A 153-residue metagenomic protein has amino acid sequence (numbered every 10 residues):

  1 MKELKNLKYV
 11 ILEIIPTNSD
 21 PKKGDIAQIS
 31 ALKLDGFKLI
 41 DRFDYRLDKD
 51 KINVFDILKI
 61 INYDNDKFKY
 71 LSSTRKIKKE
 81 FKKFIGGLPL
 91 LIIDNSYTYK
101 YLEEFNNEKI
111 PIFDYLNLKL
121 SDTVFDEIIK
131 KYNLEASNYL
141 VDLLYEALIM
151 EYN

Functional and structural regions predicted by a protein language model:
M1-L4, N138-N153: Acidic two-metal-ion nuclease catalytic site recognized across multiple nuclease folds, prominently DnaQ/RNase D-T
E3-N106, K130-N133: Conserved non-catalytic scaffold segment of RNase H-like nuclease domains
E13-I15, T98, P111, L140-L143: Acidic active-site catalytic centers that drive phospho-/nucleotidyl reactions and related ester hydrolyses
K51, K76, L120, D142-E146: Short secondary-structure boundary/hinge segments and terminal tails
F105, K119, A147-E151: Generic structural signal for hydrophobic core residues of well-folded globular domains
I110-K130: Short alpha-helix plus adjacent loop in nuclease-associated cores
T123-E146: Metal-dependent de-N-acetylase/amidase catalytic core
